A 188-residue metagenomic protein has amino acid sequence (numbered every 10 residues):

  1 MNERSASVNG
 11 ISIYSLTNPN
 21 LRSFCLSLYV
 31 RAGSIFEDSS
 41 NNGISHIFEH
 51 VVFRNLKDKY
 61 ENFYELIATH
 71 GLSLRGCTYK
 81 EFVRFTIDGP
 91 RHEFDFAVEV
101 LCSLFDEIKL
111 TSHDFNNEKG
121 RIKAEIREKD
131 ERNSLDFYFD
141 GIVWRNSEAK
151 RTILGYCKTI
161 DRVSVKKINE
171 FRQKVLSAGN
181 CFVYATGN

Functional and structural regions predicted by a protein language model:
M1-F63, N169-N188: His/Glu-rich zincin catalytic helix
V30, K57-F171: Acidic/histidine-enriched segments that form metal/cofactor-coordinating and catalytic pocket/exosite environments
